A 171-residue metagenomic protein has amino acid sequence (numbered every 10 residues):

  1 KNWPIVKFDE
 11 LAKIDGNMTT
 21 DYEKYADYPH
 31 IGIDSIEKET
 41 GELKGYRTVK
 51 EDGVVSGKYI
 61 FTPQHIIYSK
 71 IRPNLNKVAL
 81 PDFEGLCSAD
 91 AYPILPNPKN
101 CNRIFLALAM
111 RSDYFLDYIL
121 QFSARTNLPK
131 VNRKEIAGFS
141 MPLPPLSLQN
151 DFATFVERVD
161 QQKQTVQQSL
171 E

Functional and structural regions predicted by a protein language model:
K1-T20, G138, P142-A153, E157-E171: Non-catalytic DNA-recognition/assembly elements of restriction-modification systems
D9-T20, P29-P63, D82: Sequence-specific dsDNA recognition surfaces
D21-P29, L120-S123: Short coil/turn segments at secondary-structure boundaries
H30, A109, K130: Short aromatic/basic micro-patch
I33, L80-P81, P96, M141-L143: Hydrophobic residues in beta-strands and at strand termini
S56-Y59, P63-F115: A short beta-sheet element
I71, G85-Y92, A124-N150: A short glycine-rich beta-alpha junction/loop motif
